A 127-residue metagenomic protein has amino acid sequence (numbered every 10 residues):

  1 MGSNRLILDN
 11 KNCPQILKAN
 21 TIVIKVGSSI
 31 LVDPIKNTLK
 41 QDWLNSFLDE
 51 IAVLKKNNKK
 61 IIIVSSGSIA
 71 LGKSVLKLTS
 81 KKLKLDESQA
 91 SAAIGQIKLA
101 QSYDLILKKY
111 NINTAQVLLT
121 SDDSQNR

Functional and structural regions predicted by a protein language model:
M1-R127: Nucleotide/pyrophosphate-binding catalytic subdomain
